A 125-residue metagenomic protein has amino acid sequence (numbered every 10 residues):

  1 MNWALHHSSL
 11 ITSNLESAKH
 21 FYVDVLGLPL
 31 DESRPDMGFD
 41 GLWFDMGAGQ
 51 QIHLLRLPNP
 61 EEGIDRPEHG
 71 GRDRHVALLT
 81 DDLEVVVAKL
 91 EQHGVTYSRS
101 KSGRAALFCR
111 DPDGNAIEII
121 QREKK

Functional and structural regions predicted by a protein language model:
M1, L42, V87-K125: Vicinal oxygen chelate
M1-S17, M37, D73-L78, E123-K125: N-terminal beta-strand motif that seeds the catalytic metal site of vicinal oxygen chelate
I11-Q51: Core segments of cupin and vicinal oxygen chelate
D36, L57, I120-R122: Residue-level structural signal for beta-strand termini and adjacent loop
G38-D40, P60-D65: A short, acidic/glycine-rich surface segment
G49-I52, E62, G114-E118: Short, charged/polar, Gly/Pro-enriched secondary-structure boundary elements
E68-V87: Mid-chain, well-packed structural core segment of small domains
